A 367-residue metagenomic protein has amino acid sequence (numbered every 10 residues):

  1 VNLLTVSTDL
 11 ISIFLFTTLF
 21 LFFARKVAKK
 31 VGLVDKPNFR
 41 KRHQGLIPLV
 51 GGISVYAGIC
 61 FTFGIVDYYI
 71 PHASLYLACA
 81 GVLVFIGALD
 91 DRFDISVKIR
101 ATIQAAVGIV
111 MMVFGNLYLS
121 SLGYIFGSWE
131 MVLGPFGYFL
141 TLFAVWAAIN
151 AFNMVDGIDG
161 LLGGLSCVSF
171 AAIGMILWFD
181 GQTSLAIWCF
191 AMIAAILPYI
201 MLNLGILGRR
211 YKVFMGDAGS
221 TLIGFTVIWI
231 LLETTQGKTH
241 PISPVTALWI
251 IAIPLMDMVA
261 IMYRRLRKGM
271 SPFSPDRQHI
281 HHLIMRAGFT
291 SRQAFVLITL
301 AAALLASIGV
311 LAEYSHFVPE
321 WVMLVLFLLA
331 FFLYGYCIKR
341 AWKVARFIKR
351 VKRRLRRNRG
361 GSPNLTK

Functional and structural regions predicted by a protein language model:
V1, T234-K367: C-terminal membrane-associated helical module and adjoining short loops/tails
N2-M258: "…together with the soluble PPM/PP2C metallo-phosphatase catalytic core" -> "…together with the soluble PPM/PP2C
